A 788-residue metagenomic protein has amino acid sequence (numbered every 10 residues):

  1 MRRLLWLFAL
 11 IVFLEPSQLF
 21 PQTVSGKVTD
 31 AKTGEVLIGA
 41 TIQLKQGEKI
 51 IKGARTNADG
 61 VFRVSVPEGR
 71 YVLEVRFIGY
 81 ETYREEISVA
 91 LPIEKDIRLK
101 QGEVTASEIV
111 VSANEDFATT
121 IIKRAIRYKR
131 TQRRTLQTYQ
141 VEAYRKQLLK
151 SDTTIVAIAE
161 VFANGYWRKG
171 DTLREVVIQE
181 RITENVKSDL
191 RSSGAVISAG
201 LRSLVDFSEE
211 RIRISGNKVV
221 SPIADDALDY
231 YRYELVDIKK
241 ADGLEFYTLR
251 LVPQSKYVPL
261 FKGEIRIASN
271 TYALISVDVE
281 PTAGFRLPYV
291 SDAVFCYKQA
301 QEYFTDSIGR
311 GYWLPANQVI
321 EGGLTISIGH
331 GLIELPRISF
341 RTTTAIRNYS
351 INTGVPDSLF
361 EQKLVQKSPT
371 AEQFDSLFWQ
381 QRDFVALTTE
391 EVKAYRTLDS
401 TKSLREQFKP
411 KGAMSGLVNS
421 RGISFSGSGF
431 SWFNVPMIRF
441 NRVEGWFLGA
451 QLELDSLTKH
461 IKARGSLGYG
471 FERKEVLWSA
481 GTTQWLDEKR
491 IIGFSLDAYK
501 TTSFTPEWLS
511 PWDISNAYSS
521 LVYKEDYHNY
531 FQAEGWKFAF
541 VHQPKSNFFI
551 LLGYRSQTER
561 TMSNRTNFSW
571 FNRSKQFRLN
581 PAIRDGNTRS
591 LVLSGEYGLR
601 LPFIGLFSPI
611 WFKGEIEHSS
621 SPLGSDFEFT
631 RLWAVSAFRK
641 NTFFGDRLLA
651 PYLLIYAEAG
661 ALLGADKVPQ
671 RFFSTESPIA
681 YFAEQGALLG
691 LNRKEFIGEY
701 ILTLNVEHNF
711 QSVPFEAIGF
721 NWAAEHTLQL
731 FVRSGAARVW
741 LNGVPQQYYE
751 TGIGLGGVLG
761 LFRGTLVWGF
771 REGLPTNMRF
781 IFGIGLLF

Functional and structural regions predicted by a protein language model:
V24, A31-G47, E68: Short, ordered, surface-exposed loop/turn motifs in non-cytosolic proteins
G47-K49, V72-E85: A short, solvent-exposed loop/turn motif at the edges and junctions of modular extracellular/periplasmic domains
G47-V61: Short, acidic Ser/Thr/Gly-rich low-complexity loop/linker segments typical of extracellular and cell-surface proteins
E103-V104, E108-F261, F285-L287, G323 (+7 more regions): Structured extracytoplasmic
V111, P281, S428-F440, A450-Q451 (+8 more regions): Transmembrane beta-strand segments that form the barrel wall of outer-membrane beta-barrel proteins
R133-T135, E406, S415, S420-G429 (+7 more regions): Short loop/turn motifs that connect adjacent beta-strands in outer-membrane beta-barrel proteins
G493-N529, F538, K575-A582, S590-E596 (+1 more regions): C-terminal outer-membrane beta-barrel translocator/porin domains of Gram-negative envelope proteins and their
L593-G595, L704, N777-F788: Outer-membrane beta-barrel "beta-signal"
